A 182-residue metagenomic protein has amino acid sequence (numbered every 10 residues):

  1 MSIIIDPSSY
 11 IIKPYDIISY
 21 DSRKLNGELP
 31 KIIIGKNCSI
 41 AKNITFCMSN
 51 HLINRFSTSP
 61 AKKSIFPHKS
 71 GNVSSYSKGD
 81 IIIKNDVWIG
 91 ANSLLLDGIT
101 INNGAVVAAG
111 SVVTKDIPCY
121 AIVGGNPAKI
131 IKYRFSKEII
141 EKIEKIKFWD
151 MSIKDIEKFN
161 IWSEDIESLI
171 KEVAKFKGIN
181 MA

Functional and structural regions predicted by a protein language model:
M1-D6, N102, M181-A182: Non-catalytic N-terminal targeting/anchoring module and adjacent flexible stem/linker that precedes the structured
I3, Y10-D97: Flexible, glycine/small-residue-enriched loop-and-beta-strand segment within the central core of proteins
P7, K36, I83-N85, I101-G104 (+1 more regions): Structural motif
N54, K115, C119-A121, K129: Glycine-centered loop/turn positions within well-structured domains that cap or flank conserved ligand/cofactor-binding
S57, G124, K132: Residue-level detector of conserved, well-ordered beta-strand and adjacent loop positions that form binding/recognition
I65-L95, P127-A182: C-terminal segments of enzyme domains that contribute to small-molecule binding surfaces
S77, N92-A105, S111-T114: Beta-rich strand-turn-strand
V107, G125: Conserved G/P- and acidic residue-centered "switch" motifs that form tight phosphate/ATP-binding loops in soluble
